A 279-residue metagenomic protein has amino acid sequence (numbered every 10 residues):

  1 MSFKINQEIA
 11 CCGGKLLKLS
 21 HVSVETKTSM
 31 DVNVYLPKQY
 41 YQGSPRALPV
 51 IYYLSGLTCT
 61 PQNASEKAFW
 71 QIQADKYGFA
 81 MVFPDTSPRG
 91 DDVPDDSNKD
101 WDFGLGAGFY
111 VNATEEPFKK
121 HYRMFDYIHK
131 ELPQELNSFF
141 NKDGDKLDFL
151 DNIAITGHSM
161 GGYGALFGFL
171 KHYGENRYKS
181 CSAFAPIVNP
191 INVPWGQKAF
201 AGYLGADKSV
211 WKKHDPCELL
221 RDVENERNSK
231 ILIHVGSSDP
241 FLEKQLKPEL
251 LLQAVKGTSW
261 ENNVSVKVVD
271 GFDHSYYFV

Functional and structural regions predicted by a protein language model:
S2-V279: Non-catalytic cap/lid and distal C-terminal segments of serine-dependent acyl enzymes
